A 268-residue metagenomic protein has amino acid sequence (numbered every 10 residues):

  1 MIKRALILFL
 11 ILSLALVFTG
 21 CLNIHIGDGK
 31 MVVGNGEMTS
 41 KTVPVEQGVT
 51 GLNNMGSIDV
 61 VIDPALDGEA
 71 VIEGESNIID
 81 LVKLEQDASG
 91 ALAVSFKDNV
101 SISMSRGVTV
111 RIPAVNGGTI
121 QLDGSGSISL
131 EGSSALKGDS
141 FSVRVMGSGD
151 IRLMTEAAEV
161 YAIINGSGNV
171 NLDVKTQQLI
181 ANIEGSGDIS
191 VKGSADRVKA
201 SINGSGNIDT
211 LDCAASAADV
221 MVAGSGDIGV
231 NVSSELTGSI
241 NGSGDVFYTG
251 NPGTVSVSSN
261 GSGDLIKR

Functional and structural regions predicted by a protein language model:
I2, L6-L10, L16, C21-M146 (+7 more regions): Acidic (Asp/Glu) and glycine-rich low-complexity loops/linkers that are typically intrinsically disordered
I11-L12, V232: Alpha-helical interaction segments
V170-R268: Short, surface-exposed interaction patches in beta-rich subdomains that mediate adhesion/assembly near membranes
